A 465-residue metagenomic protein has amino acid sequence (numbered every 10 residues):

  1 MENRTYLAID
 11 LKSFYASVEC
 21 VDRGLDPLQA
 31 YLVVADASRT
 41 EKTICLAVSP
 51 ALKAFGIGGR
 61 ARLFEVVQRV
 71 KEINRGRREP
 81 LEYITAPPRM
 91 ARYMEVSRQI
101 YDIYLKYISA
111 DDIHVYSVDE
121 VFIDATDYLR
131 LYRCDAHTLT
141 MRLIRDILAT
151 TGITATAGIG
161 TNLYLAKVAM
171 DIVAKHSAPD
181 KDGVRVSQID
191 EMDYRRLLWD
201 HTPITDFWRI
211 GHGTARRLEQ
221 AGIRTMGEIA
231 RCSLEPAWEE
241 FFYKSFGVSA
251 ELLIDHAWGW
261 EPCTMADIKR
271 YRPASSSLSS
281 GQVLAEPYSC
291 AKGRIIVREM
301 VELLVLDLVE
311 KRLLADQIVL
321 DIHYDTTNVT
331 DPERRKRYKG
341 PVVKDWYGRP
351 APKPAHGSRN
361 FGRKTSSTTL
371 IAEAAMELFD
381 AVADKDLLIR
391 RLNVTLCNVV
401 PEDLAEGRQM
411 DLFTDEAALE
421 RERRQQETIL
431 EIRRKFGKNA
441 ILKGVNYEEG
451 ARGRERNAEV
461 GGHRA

Functional and structural regions predicted by a protein language model:
M1-V118, F122, D255-A257: Residues that scaffold, gate, or flank divalent-cation-dependent active/transport sites
A8, D206, R216-L388, G407: DNA-contacting surface of Y-family translesion DNA polymerases
V18, G348-A465: Acidic, metal-coordinating catalytic segment for phosphate/diphosphate chemistry, firing primarily on the Nudix
S117-D124, T161-A166, C232-S233: Short, conserved phosphate-binding/catalytic loop or strand-edge motifs used in phosphoryl-/nucleotidyl-transfer
F122-I144, E219-G222, L234: Catalytic palm subdomain of template-directed nucleic-acid polymerases, centered on the conserved carboxylate motif
L143-T202: Long, highly charged, low-complexity intrinsically disordered interaction regions that mediate electrostatic DNA/RNA
T161-Y164, D255-W258, L314-T326, L388-V400 (+1 more regions): A glycine-rich phosphate-binding loop feature that marks nucleotide/adenosyl-phosphate handling sites
